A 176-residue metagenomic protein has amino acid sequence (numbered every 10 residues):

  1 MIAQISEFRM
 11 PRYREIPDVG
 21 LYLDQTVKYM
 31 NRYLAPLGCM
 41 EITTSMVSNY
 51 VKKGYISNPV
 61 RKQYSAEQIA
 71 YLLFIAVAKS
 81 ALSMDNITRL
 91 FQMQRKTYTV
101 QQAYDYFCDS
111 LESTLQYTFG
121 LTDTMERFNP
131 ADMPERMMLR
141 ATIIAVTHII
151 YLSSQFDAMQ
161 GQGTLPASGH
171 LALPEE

Functional and structural regions predicted by a protein language model:
M1-R95: Basic helix-turn-helix/winged-helix DNA-binding cores and closely related short helical interaction motifs
T99-E176: Intrinsically disordered, low-complexity, charge-dense segments enriched in Lys/Arg and Glu/Asp interspersed
